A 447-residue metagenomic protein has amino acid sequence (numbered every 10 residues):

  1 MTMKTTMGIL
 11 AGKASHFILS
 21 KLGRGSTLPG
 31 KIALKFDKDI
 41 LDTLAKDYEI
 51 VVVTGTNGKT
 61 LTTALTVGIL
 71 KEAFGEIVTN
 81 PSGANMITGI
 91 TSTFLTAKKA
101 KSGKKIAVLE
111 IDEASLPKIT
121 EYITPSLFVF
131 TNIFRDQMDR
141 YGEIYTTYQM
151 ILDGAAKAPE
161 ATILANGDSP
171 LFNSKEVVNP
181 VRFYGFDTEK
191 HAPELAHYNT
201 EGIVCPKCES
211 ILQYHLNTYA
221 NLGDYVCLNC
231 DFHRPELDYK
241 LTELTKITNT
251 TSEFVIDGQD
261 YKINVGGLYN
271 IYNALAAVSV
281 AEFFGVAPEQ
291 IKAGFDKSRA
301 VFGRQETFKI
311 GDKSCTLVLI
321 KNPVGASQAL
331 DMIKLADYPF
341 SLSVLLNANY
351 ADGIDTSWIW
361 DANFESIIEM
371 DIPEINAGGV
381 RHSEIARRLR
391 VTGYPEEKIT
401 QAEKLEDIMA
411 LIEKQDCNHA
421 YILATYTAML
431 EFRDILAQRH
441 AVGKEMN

Functional and structural regions predicted by a protein language model:
T2-V204: Phosphate-binding loop of NTP-binding sites
E110, T131, L164, N273 (+3 more regions): Residue-level signal for inorganic ion chemistry
Y122-N132, L222-E236, V265-D296: A conserved, hydrophobic alpha-helical segment in the catalytic core of large ATP/adenylate-utilizing enzymes
P170-S174, K190-A192, Y350-I354, R381-R387 (+1 more regions): Short, charged/polar "capping" segments at the starts of alpha-helices and the immediately preceding loops
T188-T250, N264: Cys/His-rich short segments
F232, L244-N249, V280-T316, I320: Gly/charged, well-structured mid-domain segments that form the phosphate/adenylate-handling core of ATP-dependent
L319-K398, A441-N447: Active-site beta-alpha connecting loops in nucleotide-dependent enzymes
I422-N447: Glycine/aspartate-rich loop-and-adjacent alpha/beta segment that forms the canonical ThDP
